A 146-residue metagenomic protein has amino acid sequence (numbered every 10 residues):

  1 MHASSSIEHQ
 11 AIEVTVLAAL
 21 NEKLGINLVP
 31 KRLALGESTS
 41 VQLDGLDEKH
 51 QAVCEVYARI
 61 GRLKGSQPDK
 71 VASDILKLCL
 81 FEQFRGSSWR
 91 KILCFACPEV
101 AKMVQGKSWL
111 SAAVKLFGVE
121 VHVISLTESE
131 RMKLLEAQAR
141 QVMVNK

Functional and structural regions predicted by a protein language model:
M1-L35: Acidic-basic catalytic patches of nuclease active cores, encompassing PD-(D/E)XK and other metal-cofactor nuclease
L35, I60, E128-E130: Residue-level detector of flexible, active-site-proximal loop/helix-junction positions within diverse enzyme catalytic
L35-G36, D47: Acidic surface patches and DE-rich sequence motifs
G36, V53, R90-K91: Charged, terminal alpha-helix-loop-beta segments that serve as non-catalytic nucleic-acid engagement and/or assembly
T39-V41, L76: Alpha-helical scaffolding within the catalytic cores of extracellular/periplasmic polymer-degrading hydrolases
D44-V56: Active-site beta-strand-loop-beta-strand hairpin of nuclease catalytic cores that positions key catalytic residues
Y57-V114: Catalytic cores of nucleic-acid endonucleases
R90-K146: Domain-level recognition of nuclease-like catalytic cores that cleave nucleotide substrates
